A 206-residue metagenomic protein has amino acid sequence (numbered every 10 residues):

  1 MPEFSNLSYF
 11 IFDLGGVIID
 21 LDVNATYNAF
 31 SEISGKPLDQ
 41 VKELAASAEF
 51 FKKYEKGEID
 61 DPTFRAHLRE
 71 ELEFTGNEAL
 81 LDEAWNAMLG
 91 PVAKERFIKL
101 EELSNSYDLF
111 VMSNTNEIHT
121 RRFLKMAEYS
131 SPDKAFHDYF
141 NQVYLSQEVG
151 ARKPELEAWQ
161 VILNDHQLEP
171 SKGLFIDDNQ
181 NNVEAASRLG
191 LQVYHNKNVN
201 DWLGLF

Functional and structural regions predicted by a protein language model:
P2-N6, E117, R122-F206: Asp-based, Mg2+/Mn2+-dependent phosphohydrolase catalytic module
E3-K94, I98, N105, T120: N-terminal helical cap/lid subdomain that shapes the substrate entry/recognition surface in HAD-like hydrolases
I11, D20, M112-N114, D177: Short beta-strand segments
D13-G16, G57, L103, V111 (+2 more regions): Generic structural signal for small/hydrophobic residues in well-ordered secondary structure, especially within
K99-N105, W202-F206: Alpha-helix C-terminal capping segments
N105-S106, Y139: Structured helix-beta-strand junction loops
Y107, N114-N116: General nucleic-acid-binding
L109-V111, V193: Hydrophobic beta-strand scaffold residues
